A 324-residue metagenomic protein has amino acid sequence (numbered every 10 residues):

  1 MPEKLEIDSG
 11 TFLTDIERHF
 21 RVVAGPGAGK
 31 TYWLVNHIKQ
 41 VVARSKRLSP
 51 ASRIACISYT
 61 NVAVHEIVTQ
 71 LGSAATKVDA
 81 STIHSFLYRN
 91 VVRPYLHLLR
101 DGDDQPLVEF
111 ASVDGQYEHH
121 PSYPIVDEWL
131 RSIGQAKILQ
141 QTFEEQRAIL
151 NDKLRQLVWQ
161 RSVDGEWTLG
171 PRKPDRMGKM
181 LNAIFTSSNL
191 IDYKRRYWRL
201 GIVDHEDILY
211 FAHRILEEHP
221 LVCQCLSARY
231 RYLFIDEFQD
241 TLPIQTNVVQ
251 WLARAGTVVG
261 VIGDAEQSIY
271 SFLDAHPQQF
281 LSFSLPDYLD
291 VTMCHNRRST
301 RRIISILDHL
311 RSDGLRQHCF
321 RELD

Functional and structural regions predicted by a protein language model:
M1-A28, Y32-W33, R53, D127-R231 (+2 more regions): Accessory N-terminal region flanking or inserted into the helicase ATPase core in nucleic-acid motor proteins
M1-D101, Q224: P-loop NTPase Walker
P50-S52, T76, A255-V258, A265 (+1 more regions): Short glycine-/polar-rich loops that comprise or flank the Walker A/P-loop and associated switch/sensor motifs
A51-R53, H65-Q156: Conserved P-loop NTPase-based nucleic-acid remodeling module centered on helicase motor cores
C56-S58, A80-S81, V258-D264, T292: Structural recognition of the conserved hydrophobic beta-strand(s) that form the central parallel beta-sheet of P-loop
L233-I235: Walker B beta-strand of ABC/ABC-like P-loop ATPase nucleotide-binding domains, specifically the conserved hydrophobic
D240, I244-L281: Signature of the SF2 helicase/ATPase Hel1-core->accessory helical subdomain module
Q267-L273, S284-D324: Conserved coupling/interface region of RecA-like P-loop/ASCE motor cores
